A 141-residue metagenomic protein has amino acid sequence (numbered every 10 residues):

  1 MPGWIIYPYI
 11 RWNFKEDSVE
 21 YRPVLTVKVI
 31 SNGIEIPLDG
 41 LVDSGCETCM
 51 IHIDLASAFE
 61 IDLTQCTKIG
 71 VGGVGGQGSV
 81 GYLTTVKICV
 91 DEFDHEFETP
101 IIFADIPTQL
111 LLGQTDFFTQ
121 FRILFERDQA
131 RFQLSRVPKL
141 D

Functional and structural regions predicted by a protein language model:
M1-D141: Pepsin/retropepsin-fold aspartyl endopeptidases
